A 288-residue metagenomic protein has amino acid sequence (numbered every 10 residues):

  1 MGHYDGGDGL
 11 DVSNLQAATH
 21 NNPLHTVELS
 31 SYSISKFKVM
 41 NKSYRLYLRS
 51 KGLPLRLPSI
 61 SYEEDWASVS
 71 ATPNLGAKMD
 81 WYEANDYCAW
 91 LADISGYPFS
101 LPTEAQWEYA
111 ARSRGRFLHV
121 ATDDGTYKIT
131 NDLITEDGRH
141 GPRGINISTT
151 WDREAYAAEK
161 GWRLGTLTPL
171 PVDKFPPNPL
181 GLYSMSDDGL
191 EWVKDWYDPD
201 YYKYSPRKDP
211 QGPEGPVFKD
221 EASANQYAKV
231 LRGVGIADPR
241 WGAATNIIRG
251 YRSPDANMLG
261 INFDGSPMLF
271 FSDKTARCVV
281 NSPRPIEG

Functional and structural regions predicted by a protein language model:
M1-S59, M79-Y82, D187: A short glycine-rich, aromatic-capped structural motif
H3-L10, Q16, E63-E64, S68-A71 (+2 more regions): Functional-site microenvironments in short loops/helix caps that host divalent-cation chemistry
V12-P23, V217-F218, G250-P267: Short, P/G- and charge-enriched loop/turn segments at secondary-structure junctions
H25, S30-Y32, L118, L180 (+2 more regions): Residue-level detector of short, conserved catalytic/binding motifs and their immediate flanks
S33-S35, W90, V193, R277-V279: Residues within well-ordered beta-strands of beta-sheet-rich folds
S43, E83-D86, D273, R277: Short amphipathic alpha-helical face segments that pack within enzyme cores and frequently flank/anchor catalytic
S50-L55, D93-S100, R284-I286: Surface-exposed helix-capping loop/turn segments at secondary-structure junctions
P267-E287: Short, structured beta-strand segments at or near domain termini in extracellular proteins/domains
